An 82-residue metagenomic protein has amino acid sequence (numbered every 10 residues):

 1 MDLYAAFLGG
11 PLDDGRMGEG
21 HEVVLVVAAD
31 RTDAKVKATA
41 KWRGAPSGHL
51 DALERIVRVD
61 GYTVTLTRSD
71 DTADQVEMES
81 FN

Functional and structural regions predicted by a protein language model:
M1-E19: Short aromatic-glycine-(Arg/Gly/Cys) micro-motifs in beta-strand/loop hairpins
M1-L3, A29-T32: Short linear motifs at secondary-structure transitions and domain/linker junctions
D13, R31-D33, T63: Generic "edge-of-domain/loop-turn" microfeature
E19-A29: A short, exposed loop/beta-hairpin motif centered on an aromatic-Gly-Thr core
D30-P46: A short, charged, amphipathic alpha-helix used as a generic interaction element across diverse proteins
R43-N82: Short, mixed-charge low-complexity intrinsically disordered segments
